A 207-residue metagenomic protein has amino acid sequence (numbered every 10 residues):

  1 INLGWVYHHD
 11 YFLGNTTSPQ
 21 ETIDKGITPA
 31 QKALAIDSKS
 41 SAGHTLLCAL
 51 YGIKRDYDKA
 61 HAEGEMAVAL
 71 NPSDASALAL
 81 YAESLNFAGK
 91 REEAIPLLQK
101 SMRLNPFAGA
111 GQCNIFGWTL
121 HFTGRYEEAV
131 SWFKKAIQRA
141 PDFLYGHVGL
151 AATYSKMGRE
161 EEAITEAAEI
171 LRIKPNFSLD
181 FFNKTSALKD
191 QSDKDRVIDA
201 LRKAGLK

Functional and structural regions predicted by a protein language model:
I1, V6-Y7: Carboxylate/His-rich catalytic cores and anion/metal-binding grooves
H9, L13-T16, I53: Alpha-solenoid helical repeat scaffolds
H9, S18-Q20, T28-Q31, T45-L47 (+1 more regions): Alpha-helical protein-protein interaction modules
